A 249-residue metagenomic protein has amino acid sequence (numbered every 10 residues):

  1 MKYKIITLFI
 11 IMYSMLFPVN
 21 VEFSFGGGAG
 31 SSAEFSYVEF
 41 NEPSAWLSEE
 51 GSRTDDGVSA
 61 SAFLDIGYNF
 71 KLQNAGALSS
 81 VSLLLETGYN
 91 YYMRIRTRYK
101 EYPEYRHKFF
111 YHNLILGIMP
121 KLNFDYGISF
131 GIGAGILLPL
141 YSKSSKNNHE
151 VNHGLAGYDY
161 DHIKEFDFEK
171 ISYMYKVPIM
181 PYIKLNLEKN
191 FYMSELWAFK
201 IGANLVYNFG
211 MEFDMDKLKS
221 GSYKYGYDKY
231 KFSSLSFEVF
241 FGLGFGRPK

Functional and structural regions predicted by a protein language model:
Y3-F17: Sec-dependent N-terminal signal peptides
Y3-I5, V21, L185: N-terminal cationic leader/targeting segments used for protein routing and processing
P18-S82, R94-R96, S236, G242-K249: Short glycine/proline- and aromatic-enriched beta-strand/turn motifs that initiate or cap beta-hairpins
F23-A33, L83-Y91, I118, I132-L138 (+3 more regions): Transmembrane beta-barrel strands of outer-membrane/channel proteins
G28-V38, L137-V151, V206-E212: Short, solvent-exposed beta-strand-terminating loops
S36-E42, S48-T54, P178-K249: Predominantly the C-terminal beta-signal and adjacent terminal strand-loop region of outer-membrane beta-barrel
A45-S52, K100-E104, K164-Y173, G221-G226: Extracytoplasmic loops and strand-loop junctions of Gram-negative outer membrane beta-barrel proteins
A62-E165, I179-M180, K189-W197: Gram-negative (and chloroplast) outer-membrane scaffold detector with strong preference for beta-barrel transmembrane
